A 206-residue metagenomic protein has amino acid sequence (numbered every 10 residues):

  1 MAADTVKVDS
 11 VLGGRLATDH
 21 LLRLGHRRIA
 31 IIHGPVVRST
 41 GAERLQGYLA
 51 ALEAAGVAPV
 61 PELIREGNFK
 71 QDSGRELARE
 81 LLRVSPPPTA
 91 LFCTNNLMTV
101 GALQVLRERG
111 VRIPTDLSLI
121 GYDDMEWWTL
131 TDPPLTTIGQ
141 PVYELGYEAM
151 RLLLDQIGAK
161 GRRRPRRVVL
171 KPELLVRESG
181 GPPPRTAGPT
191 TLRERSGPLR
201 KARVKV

Functional and structural regions predicted by a protein language model:
M1-V206: Bacterial carbohydrate/catabolite-sensing allosteric modules
